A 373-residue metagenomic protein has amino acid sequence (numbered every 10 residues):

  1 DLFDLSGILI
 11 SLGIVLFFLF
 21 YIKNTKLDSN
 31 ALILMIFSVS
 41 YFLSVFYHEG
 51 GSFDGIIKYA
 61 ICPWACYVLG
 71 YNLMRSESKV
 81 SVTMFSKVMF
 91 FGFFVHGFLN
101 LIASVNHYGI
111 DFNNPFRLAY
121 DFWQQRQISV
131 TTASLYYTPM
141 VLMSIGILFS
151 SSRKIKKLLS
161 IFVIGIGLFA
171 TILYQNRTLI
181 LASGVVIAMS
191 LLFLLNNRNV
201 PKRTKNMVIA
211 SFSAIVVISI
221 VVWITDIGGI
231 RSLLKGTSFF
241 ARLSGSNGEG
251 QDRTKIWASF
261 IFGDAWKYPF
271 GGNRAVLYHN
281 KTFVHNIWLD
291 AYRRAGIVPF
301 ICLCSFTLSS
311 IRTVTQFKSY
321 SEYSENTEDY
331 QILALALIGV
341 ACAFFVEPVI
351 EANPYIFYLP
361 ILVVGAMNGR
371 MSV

Functional and structural regions predicted by a protein language model:
D1-L43, K79-K87, S150-K156, K202-K205 (+2 more regions): Transmembrane signal-anchor hairpin modules in multi-pass inner-membrane enzymes, especially those that act on
D4, K202-M207, S219-K255, A275-H279: Flexible juxtamembrane loops connecting transmembrane helices in multi-pass membrane enzymes that build or modify
I10-N24, M140-S151, V298-S321, L362: Hydrophobic, aromatic-rich transmembrane alpha-helices and their immediate juxtamembrane boundary segments
N30-F42, G50-M74, M84, V88-F93: Aromatic-anchored transmembrane helix interface
T83-D111, I128-N196: Alpha-helical transmembrane segments of multi-pass inner-membrane proteins
N196, T204, I297-A341, N368: Hydrophobic transmembrane alpha-helices and their immediate junctions
A241-I297, V314-S321: Long extracytoplasmic/lumenal interhelical loops at the membrane interface of multi-pass membrane proteins
I332-F344, P348-V373: Transmembrane alpha-helices of multi-pass inner-membrane enzymes
